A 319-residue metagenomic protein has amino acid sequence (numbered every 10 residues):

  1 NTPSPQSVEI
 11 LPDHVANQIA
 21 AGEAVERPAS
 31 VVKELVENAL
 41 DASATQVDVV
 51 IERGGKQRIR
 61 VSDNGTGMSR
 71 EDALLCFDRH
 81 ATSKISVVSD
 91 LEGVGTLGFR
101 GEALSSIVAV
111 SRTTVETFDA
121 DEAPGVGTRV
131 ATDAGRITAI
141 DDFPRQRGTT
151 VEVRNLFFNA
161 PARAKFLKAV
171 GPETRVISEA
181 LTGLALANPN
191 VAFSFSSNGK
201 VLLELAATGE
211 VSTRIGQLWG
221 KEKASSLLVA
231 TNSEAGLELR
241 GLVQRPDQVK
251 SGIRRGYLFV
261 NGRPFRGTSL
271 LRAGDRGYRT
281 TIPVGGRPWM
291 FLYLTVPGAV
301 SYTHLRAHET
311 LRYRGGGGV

Functional and structural regions predicted by a protein language model:
N1-R306, R312-R314: N-terminal phosphate-binding caps/lids of nucleotide- and nucleic-acid-binding domains
G315-V319: Hydrophobic alpha-helical segments, chiefly the membrane-spanning helices and signal/signal-anchor peptides
